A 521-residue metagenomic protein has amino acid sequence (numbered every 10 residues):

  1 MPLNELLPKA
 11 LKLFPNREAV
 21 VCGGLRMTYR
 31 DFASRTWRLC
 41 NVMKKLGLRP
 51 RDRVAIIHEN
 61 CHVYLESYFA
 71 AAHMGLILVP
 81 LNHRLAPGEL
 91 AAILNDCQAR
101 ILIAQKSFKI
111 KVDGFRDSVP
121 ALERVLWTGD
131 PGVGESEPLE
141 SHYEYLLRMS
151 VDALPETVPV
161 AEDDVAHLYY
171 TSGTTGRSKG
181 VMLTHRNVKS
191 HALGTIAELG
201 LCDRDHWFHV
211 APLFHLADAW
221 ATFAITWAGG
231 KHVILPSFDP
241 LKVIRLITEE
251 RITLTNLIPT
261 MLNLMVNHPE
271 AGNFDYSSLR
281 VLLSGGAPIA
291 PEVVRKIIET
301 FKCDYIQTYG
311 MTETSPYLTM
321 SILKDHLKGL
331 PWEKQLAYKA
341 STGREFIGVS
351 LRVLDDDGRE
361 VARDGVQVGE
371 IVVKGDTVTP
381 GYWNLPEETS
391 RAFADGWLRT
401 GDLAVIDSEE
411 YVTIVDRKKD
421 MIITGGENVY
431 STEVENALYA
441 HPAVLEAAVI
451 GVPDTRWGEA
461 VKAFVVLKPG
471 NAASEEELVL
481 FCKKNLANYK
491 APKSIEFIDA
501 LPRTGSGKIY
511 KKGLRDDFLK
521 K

Functional and structural regions predicted by a protein language model:
P8, N16-C61, L65-F69, A86-A91 (+1 more regions): Conserved AMP-binding/adenylate-forming core of the ANL superfamily
P15, S150-Y170, R177, G200-H206: Conserved pre-ATP/AMP-binding loop-to-beta segment of ANL
T28-D31, A166-S190: Conserved AMP-binding A3 loop
L85, A91-A92, L102-A104, T255 (+7 more regions): AMP-binding/adenylate-forming catalytic core of the ANL superfamily
F108-E162, Q335: ANL superfamily adenylate-forming
K189-H206, F214-L254, N267-P269, T319 (+1 more regions): Conserved AMP-binding/adenylation subdomain of ANL enzymes
W227, I252-L257, V266-A337, S350 (+1 more regions): Gly/Ser/Thr-rich phosphate-binding loop
E345-V372, I406-E409, N471-E475, Y510: Conserved beta-loop-beta connector loops within the AMP-binding
